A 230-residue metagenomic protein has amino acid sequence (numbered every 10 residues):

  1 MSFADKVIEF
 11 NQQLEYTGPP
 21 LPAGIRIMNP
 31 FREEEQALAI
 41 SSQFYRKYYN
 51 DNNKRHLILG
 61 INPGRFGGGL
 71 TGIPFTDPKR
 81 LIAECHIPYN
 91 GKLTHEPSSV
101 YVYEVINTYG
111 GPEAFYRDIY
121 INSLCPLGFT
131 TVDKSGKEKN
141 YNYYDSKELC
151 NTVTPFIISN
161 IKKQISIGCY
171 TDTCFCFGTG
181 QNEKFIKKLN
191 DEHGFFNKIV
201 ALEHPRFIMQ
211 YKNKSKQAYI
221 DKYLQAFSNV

Functional and structural regions predicted by a protein language model:
S2-T173, E183-K184, K188, F207-Q210 (+1 more regions): A polyanion-binding, active-site-adjacent surface
C176-F177: Short beta-strand scaffold positions
G180: Flavin (FAD/FMN) cofactor-binding core of flavoprotein oxidoreductases
L189-H193: Active-site catalytic pocket residues across diverse enzymes, especially alpha/beta-hydrolases
G194-E203: Short hydrophobic/aromatic-enriched beta-strand-loop microsegments
K214: Conserved acidic-Pro-Pro-aromatic motif
